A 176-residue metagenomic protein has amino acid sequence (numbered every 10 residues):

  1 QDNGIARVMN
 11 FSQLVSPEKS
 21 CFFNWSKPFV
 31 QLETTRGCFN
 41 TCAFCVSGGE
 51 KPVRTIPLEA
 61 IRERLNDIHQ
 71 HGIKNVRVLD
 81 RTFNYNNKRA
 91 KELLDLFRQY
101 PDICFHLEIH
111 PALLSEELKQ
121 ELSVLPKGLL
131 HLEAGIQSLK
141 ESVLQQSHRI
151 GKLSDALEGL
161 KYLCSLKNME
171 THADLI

Functional and structural regions predicted by a protein language model:
Q1-N10: Glycine-rich beta-alpha loop elements in corrinoid/cobalamin-binding modules across cobalamin-dependent enzymes
I5, D80, L175-I176: Proline- and acidic/polar-enriched loop/turn elements at helix boundaries
L14-K167: Radical SAM [4Fe-4S] cluster-binding motif and immediate context
S165-I176: C-terminal EAL-domain catalytic cores of bacterial cyclic di-GMP phosphodiesterases
